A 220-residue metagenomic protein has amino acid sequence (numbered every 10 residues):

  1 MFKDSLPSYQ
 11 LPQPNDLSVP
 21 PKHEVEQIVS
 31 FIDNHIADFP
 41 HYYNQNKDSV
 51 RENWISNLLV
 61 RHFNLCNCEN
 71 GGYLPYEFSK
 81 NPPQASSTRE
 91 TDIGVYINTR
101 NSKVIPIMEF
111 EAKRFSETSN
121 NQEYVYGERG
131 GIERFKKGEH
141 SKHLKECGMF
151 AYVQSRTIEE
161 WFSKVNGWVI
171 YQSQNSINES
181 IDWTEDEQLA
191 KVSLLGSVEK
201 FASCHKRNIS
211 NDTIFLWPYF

Functional and structural regions predicted by a protein language model:
M1-P20: Nuclease-adjacent, charged terminal/linker segments that flank catalytic cores
K22-K80: Acidic-basic catalytic patches of nuclease active cores, encompassing PD-(D/E)XK and other metal-cofactor nuclease
D38, S116-T118: Feature marks short, surface-exposed loop/turn motifs that line or immediately flank catalytic pockets and channel
V50, L59, V104-P106, F110: Conserved N-terminal substructure of TIR/SEFIR domains
Y73-P106: Active-site metal-binding core of divalent-cation-utilizing nuclease and nuclease-like domains
I93-V95, M108-S116, F135: Conserved catalytic cores of phosphodiester-cleaving nucleases, focusing on short active-site segments
S119-S197: Acidic, metal/cofactor-coordinating or nucleic-acid-engaging core segments within structured domains
L189-F220: C-terminal regions of proteins
